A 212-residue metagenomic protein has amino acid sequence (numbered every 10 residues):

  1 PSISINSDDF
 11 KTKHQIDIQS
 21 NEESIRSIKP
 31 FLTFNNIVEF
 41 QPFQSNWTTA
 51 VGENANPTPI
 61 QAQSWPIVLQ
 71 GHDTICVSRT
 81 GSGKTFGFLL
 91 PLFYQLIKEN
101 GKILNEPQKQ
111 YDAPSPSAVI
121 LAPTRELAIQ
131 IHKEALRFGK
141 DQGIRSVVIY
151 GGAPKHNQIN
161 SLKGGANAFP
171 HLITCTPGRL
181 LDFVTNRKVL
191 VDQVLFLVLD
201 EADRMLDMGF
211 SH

Functional and structural regions predicted by a protein language model:
S2-I25: Charged, low-hydrophobicity low-complexity segments
S20-H212: SF2 DExD/H RNA helicase N-terminal ATP-binding lobe
